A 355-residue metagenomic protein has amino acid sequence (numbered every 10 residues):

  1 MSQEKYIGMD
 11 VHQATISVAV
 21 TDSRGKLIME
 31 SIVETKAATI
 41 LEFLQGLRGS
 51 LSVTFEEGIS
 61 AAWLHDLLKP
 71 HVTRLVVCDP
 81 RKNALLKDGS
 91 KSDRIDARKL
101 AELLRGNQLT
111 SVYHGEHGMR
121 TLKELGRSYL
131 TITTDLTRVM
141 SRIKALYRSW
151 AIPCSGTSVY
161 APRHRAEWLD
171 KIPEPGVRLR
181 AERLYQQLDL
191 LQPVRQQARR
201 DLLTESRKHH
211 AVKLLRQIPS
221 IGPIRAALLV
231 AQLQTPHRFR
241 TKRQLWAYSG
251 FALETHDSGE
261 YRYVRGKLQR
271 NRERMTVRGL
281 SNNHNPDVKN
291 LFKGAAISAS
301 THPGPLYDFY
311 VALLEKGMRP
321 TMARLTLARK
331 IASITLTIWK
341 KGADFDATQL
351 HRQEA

Functional and structural regions predicted by a protein language model:
M1-E4, K26, L350-A355: Intrinsically disordered, low-complexity and often Lys/Arg-enriched segments
S2-D22, L100: Gly/Thr-rich phosphate-binding beta-strand-loop-beta motif of the actin/hexokinase/Hsp70
T15-A38: Short glycine-rich, Thr/Ser-proximal phosphate-binding strand/loop in the N-terminal lobe of ATP-dependent enzymes
A37, F43-L86: Conserved DEDDh/DEDDy metal-dependent 3′-5′ exonuclease domain
K69, V76-E124, A166-D170, R262 (+1 more regions): Short alpha-helix plus adjacent loop in nuclease-associated cores
S92, L214-R216, P223, L228-K316 (+2 more regions): Phosphate-backbone recognition surface of nucleic-acid-processing proteins
R127-L214, D287: Glycine-rich, often acidic, oxyanion-interacting loops/wings at catalytic, nucleic-acid, or phospho-protein interfaces
E315-A355: Basic, amphipathic alpha-helical segments enriched in Lys/Arg and hydrophobic/aromatic residues
